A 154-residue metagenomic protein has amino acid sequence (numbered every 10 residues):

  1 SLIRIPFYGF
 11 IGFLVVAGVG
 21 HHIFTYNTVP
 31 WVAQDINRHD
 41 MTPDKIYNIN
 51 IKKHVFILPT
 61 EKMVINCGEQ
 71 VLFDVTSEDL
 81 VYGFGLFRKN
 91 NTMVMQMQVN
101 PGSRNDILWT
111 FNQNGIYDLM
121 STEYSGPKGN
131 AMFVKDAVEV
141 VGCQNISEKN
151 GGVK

Functional and structural regions predicted by a protein language model:
S1-V55, E61, I146-K154: Extracytoplasmic entry segments of secretory-pathway proteins
D44, N66-G68, N100-R104: Solvent-exposed, conformationally flexible loop/turn segments
G68-Q70, N114-I116: Extracellular Ig-like/FN3 beta-sandwich strand-entry sites
T76-P101, P127-V134: Histidine- and aromatic-enriched segments that form or immediately flank copper-ligand environments
L86-Q113, S147-K154: Extracytoplasmic beta-sandwich strand-turn segments characteristic of Greek-key/jelly-roll folds
T122-G126: Beta-strand-rich extracellular modules
P127-K154: Extracytoplasmic/periplasmic C-terminal soluble domains
